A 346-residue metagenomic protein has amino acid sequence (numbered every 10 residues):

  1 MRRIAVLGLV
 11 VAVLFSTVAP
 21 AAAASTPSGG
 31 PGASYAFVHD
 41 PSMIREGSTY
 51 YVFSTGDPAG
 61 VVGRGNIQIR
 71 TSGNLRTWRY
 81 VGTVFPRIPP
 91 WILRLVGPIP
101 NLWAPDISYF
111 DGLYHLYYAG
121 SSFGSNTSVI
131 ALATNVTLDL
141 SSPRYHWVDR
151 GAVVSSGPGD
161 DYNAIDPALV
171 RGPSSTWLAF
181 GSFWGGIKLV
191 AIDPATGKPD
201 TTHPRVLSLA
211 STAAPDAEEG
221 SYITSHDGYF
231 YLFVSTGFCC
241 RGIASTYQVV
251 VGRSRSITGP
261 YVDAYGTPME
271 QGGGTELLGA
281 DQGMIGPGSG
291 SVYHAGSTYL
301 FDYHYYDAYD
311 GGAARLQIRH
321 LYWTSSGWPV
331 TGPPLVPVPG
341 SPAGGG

Functional and structural regions predicted by a protein language model:
M1-A24: Secretory targeting and sorting signals
A24-G346: Carbohydrate-active catalytic/glycan-binding domains of CAZyme proteins, especially the secreted or lumenal ectodomains
